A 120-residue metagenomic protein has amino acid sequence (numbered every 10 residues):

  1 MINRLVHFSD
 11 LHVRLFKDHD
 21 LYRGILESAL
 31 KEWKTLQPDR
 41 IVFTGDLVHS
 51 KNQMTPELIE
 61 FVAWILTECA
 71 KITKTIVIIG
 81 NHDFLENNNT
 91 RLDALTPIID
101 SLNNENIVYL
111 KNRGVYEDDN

Functional and structural regions predicted by a protein language model:
R4, L11, L15-E117: Core catalytic region of metal-dependent phosphoesterases/phosphodiesterases, especially metallo-beta-lactamase-like
